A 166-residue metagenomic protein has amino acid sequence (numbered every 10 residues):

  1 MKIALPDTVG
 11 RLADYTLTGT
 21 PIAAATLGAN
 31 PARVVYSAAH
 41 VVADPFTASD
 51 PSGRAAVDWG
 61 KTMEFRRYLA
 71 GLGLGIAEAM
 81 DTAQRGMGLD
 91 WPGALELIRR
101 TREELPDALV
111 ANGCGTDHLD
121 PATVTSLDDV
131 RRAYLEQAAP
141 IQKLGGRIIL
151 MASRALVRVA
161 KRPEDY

Functional and structural regions predicted by a protein language model:
A4-Y15, A32-Y166: Active-site beta->alpha loop and helix N-cap motifs at the rims of alpha/beta catalytic domains
L17-P21: N-terminal charged segments
I22-R33: Acidic, low-complexity proline/glycine-rich segments
